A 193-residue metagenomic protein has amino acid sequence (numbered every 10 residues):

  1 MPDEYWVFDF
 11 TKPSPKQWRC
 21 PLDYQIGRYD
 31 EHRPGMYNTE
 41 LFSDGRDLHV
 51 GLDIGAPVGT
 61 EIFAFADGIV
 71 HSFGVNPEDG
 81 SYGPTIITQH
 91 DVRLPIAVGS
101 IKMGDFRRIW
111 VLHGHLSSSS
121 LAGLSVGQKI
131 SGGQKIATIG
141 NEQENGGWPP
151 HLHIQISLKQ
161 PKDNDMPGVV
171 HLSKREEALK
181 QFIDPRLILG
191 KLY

Functional and structural regions predicted by a protein language model:
M1-P84, R93, A97, G132 (+1 more regions): Surface-exposed, glycine-biased beta-strand/turn segments
H49, D53, H90, H113-H115 (+1 more regions): Histidine-centered active-site/metal-ligand motif
P57, F63, I96-G133: Short histidine-centered loop motifs in beta-beta connectors
G74, V92, S117, L158-Q160: A generic structural motif
D79-G80, R93-R108, K162-M166: Short, solvent-exposed loop/turn segments that connect beta-strands within catalytic domains and beta-strand-rich
G83, R108, G147-H151: Short edge beta-strand segments in beta-sheet-rich domains
I87-R93, T138: Short glycine-rich beta-strand segments
A122-E144, W148-Y193: Acidic, glycine-rich catalytic/binding loops that coordinate metals and/or anionic ligands
